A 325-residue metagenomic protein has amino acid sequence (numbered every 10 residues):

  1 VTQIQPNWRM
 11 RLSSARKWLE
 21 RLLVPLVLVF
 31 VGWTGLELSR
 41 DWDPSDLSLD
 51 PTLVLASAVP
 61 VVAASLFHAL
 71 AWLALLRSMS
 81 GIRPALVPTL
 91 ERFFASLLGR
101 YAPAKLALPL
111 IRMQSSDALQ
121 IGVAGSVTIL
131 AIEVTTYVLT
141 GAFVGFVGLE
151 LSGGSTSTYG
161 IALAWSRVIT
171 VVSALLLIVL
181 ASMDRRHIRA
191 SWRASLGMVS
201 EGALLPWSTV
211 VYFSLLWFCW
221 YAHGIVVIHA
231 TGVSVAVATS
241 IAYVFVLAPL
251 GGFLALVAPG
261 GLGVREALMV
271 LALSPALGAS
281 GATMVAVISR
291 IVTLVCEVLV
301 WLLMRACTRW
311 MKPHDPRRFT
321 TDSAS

Functional and structural regions predicted by a protein language model:
V1-F94, G141, G148-A255, A279-S325: Predominantly cytoplasmic-facing regulatory/coupling regions of multi-pass membrane proteins
M79-S80, S116-I121, T231, L273-L277: Short helix-loop-helix connector
L86-E91, K105-L108, D117-V134, G278-I288: Membrane-interface alpha-helices at helix entry/exit sites of multi-pass transporters
A95-A102, V246-L262, E266: Transmembrane alpha-helix interface/packing and boundary motifs in multi-pass membrane proteins, characterized by
L97-L106, V134-A142: Mid-bilayer segments of alpha-helical transmembrane spans in multi-pass integral membrane proteins that mediate
L98, I132-T135, L250, I291: Transmembrane alpha-helical cores of Major Facilitator Superfamily
L106-L119, V257-S274: Re-entrant/interfacial helical elements at transmembrane boundaries that shape and gate the permeation pathway
